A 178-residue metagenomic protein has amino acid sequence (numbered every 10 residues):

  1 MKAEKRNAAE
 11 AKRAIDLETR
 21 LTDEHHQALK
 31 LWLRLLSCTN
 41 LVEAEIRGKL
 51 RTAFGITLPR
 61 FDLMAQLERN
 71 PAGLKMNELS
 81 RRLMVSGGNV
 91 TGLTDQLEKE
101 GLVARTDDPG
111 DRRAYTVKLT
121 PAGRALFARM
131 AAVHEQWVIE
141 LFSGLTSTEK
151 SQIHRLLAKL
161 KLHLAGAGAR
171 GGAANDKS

Functional and structural regions predicted by a protein language model:
M1-F54: N-terminal leader segment of winged-helix/HTH proteins
K2-A11, L17-T19, D95-R155: Charged, amphipathic alpha-helical coiled-coil/dimerization segments
K30, D62, S151: Active-site phosphate/pyrophosphate-handling residues
W32, L36, N40, M84 (+2 more regions): Short amphipathic alpha-helical segments with heptad-repeat character
L35, M64-L67, L157: Hydrophobic structural patches
N40, A44-S86, E100, R170-N175: N-terminal helix-turn-helix DNA-binding core of bacterial DNA-binding proteins
S151-S178: Exposed, interaction-prone assembly regions rather than primary DNA-binding/catalytic cores
